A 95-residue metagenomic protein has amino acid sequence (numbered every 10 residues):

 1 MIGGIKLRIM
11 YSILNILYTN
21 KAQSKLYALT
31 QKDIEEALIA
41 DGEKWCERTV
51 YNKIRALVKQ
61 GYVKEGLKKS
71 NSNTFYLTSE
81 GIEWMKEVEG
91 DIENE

Functional and structural regions predicted by a protein language model:
M1-L26: Short alpha-helical segments that sit at the start of domains
S24-L38: Short acidic, hydrophobic short linear motifs in intrinsically disordered regions
K44-K59: Short amphipathic alpha-helical interaction segments
V58-K68: A short, conserved structural fragment
S70-L77: Minor-groove-contacting beta-hairpin "wing" of winged helix-turn-helix DNA-binding domains
S79-E95: Short, amphipathic alpha-helical interaction segments positioned at domain boundaries
